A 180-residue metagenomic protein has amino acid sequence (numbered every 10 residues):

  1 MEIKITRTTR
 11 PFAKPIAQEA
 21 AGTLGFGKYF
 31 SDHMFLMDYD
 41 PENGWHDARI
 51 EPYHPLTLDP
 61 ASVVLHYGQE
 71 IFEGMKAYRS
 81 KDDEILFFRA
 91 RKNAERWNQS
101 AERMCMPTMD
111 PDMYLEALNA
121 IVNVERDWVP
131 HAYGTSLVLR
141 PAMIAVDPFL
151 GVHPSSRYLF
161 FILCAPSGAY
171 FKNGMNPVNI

Functional and structural regions predicted by a protein language model:
M1-I180: Conserved alpha/beta cores of soluble small-molecule-handling proteins
